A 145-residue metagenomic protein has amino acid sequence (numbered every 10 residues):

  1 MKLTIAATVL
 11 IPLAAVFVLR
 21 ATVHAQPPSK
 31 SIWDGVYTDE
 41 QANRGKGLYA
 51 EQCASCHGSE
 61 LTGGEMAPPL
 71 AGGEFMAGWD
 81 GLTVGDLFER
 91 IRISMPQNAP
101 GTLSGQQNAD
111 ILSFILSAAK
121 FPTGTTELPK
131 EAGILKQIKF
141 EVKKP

Functional and structural regions predicted by a protein language model:
M1-I5: Positively charged n-region of N-terminal signal peptides that target proteins for export
T8-R20: Bacterial N-terminal signal peptides
H24-L48: Electrostatic cytochrome c docking/interface patches
P28-K30, P100-P145: Flexible coil segments in periplasmic/lumen-exposed cytochrome c-class electron-transfer proteins
G35-V36, E60, P69: Conserved beta-strand positions that form and line the central face of beta-propeller blades
E40, R44, L48, E65 (+3 more regions): Extracytoplasmic/secreted proteins, especially bacterial periplasmic and envelope-associated proteins
G45, Y49-S59, I111, I115: The canonical Cys-X-X-Cys-His
L70-P122: Extracytoplasmic electron-transfer domains, predominantly the class I c-type cytochrome c fold
